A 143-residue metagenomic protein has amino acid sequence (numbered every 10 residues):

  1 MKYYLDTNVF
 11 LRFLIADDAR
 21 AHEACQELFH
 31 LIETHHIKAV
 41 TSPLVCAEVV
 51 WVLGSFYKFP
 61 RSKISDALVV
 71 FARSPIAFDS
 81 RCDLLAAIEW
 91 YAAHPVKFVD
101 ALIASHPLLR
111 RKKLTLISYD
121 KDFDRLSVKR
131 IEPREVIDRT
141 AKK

Functional and structural regions predicted by a protein language model:
M1-T41, F56-S62, I137-K143: Short, well-structured N-terminal submotif of metal-dependent ribonuclease cores
K2, H106, R110-K143: Acidic, PIN/NYN-like endoribonuclease modules and their adjacent C-terminal/linker elements
D6, D100, D120: Acidic active-site catalytic centers that drive phospho-/nucleotidyl reactions and related ester hydrolyses
V9-F10, E48-V52, A67, A86: A general alpha-helix detector
R12-L14, V52, L126: Residues that scaffold the ATP/ADP-binding catalytic core of kinase and kinase-like folds
T41-V45, D83: Short, conserved alpha-helical segments within structured domains
V50, G54-Y57, R61-P75: Active-site-proximal, substrate-binding regions of enzyme catalytic domains and RNA-binding/basic surfaces
P75-I117: Active-site neighborhoods of divalent-metal-dependent phosphate/nucleic-acid chemistry enzymes
